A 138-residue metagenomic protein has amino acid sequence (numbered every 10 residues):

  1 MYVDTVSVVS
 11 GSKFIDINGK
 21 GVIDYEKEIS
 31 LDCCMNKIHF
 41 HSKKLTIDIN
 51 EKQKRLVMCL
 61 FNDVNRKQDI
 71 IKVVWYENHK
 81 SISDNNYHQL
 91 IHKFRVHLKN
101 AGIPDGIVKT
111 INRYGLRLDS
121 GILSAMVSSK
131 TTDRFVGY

Functional and structural regions predicted by a protein language model:
Y2-C33, I38-I49, I91-F135: DNA-binding patch around the recognition helix
K44-W75: Short amphipathic alpha-helical recognition elements used for nucleic-acid or partner binding across transcription
N62, H79, N100-I103: Alpha-helical structural elements of signaling/regulatory helical domains
K67, S81-I82, D105: Secondary-structure transition/capping residues
Y76-N86: Short, positively charged loop/turn segments that connect secondary-structure elements
